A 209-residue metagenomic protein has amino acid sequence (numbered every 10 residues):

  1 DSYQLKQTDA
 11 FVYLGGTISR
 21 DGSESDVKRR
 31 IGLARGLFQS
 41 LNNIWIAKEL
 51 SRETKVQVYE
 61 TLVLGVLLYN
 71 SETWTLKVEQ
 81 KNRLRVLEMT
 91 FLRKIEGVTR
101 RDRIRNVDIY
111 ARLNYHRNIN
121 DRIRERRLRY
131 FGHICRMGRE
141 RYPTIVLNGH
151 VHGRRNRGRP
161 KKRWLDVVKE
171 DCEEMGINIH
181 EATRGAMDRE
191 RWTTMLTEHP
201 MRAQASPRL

Functional and structural regions predicted by a protein language model:
D1-L209: Short linear motifs embedded in intrinsically disordered, charge-biased segments
